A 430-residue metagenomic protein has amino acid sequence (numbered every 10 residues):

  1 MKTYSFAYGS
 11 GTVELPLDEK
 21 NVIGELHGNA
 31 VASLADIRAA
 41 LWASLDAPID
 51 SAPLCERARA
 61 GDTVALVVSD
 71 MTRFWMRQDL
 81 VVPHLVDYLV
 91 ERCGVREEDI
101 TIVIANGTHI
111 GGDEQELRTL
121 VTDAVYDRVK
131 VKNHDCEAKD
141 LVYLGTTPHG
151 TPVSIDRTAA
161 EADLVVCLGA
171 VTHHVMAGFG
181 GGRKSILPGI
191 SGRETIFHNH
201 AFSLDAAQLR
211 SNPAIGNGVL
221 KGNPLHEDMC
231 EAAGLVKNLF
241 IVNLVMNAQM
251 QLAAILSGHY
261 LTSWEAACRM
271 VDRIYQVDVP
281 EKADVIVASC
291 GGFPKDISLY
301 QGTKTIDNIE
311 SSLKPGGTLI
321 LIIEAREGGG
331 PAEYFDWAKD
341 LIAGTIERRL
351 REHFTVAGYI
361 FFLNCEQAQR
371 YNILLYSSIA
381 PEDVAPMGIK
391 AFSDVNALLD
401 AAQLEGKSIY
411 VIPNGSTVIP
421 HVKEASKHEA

Functional and structural regions predicted by a protein language model:
M1-A43: N-terminal amphipathic/basic leader segments beginning at the initiator methionine
T63-W75, T101-T108, V287-S289: Short glycine-rich or small-residue beta-strand-to-loop segments that form or flank ligand, phosphate, metal/Fe-S
W75-V95, G302-L313: Histidine-anchored nucleotide/phosphate-binding helix
E97-T108, N243, T318-I323, N372-S377: Short internal beta-strands
G111-F179: An acidic, phosphate/nucleotide-engaging active-site surface
S211-F293: Membrane-embedded hairpin module used as a gating/binding unit in multi-pass transport and secretion proteins
D296-L374: C-terminal catalytic subdomain
G358-S416, K423-A425: Internal helix-turn-beta structural module
